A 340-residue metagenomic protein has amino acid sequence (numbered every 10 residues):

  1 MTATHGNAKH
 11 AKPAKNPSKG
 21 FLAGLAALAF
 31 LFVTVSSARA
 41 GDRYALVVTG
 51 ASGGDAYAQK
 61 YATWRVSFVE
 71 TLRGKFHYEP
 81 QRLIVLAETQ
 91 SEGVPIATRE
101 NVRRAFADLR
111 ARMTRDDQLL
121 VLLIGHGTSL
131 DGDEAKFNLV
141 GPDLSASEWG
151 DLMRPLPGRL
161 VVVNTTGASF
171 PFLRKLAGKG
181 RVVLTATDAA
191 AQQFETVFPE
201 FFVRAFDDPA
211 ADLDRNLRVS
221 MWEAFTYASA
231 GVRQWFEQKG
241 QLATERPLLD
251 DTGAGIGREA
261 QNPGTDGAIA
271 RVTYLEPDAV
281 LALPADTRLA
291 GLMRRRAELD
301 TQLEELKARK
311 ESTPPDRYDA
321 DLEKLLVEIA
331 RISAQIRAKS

Functional and structural regions predicted by a protein language model:
T4-T34: Short, low-complexity, charge-dense intrinsically disordered segments
S36-R43, A58, Q241-S340: Disordered regulatory segments flanking catalytic cores
S37-L120, G127, E134-K136, D143 (+5 more regions): Boundary/activation segment at the start of structured domains
A51-D55, T89-G93, G125-L130, P142-S145 (+4 more regions): Solvent-exposed loop/turn segments at secondary-structure junctions within structured extracellular/periplasmic domains
A51-Q59, E88-I96, E134-V140, A186-Q192 (+3 more regions): Second-shell loop/turn segments in exported
G53, V66-P80, A107-T114, R154-G158 (+7 more regions): Sec-exported extracytoplasmic/periplasmic mature domains
A56, K60-S67, T71, A97 (+15 more regions): Extracytoplasmic/secreted proteins, especially bacterial periplasmic and envelope-associated proteins
V66, L160-G253: Active-site-proximal C-terminal subdomain of hydrolase catalytic domains
